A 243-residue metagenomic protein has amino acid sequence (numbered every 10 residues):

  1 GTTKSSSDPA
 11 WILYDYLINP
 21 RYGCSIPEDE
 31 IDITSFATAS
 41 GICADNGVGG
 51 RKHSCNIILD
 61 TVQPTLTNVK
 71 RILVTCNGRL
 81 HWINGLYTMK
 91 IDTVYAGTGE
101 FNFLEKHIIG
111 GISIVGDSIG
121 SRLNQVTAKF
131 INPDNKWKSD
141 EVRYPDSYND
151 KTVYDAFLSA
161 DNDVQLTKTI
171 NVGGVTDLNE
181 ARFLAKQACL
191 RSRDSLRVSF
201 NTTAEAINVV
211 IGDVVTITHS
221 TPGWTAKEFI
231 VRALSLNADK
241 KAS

Functional and structural regions predicted by a protein language model:
T2-S243: C-terminal extracytoplasmic interaction modules
